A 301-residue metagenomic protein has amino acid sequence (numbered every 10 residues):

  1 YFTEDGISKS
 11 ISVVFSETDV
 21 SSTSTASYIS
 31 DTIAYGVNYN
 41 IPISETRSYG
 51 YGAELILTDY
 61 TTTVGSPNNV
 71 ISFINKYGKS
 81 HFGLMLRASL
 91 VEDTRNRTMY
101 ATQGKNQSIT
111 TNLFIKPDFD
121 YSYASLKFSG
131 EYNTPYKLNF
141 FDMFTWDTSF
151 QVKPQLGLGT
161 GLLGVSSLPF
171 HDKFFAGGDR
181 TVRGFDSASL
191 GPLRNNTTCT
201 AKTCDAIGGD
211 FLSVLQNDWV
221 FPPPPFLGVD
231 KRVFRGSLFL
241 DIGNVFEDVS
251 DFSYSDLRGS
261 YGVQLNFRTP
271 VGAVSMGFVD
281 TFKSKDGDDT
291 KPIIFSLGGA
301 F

Functional and structural regions predicted by a protein language model:
Y1-F2, I41, E92-T94, L113 (+6 more regions): Residue-level signature of outer-membrane beta-barrel architecture
Y1-S10, I43-Y49, N96-K105, D118-S122 (+4 more regions): Short loop/turn motifs that connect adjacent beta-strands in outer-membrane beta-barrel proteins
Y1-S108, R183-G184, A188-T197, A273 (+1 more regions): Gram-negative/organellar outer-membrane beta-barrel architecture
I11-D19, Y51-L57, L86, K105-L113 (+5 more regions): Transmembrane beta-barrel strands of outer-membrane/channel proteins
S27-I33, S80-L86, Q103, S122-L126 (+5 more regions): Residues that define the transmembrane beta-barrel architecture of outer-membrane proteins
A34-N38, S89-V91, T110, S129-E131 (+3 more regions): Outer-membrane beta-barrel architecture
N139-D142, W146-F239, E247: Extracytoplasmic gating/loop element in the C-terminal half of outer-membrane beta-barrel translocons and assembly
I242-S260: Outer-membrane beta-barrel transmembrane domain signature
